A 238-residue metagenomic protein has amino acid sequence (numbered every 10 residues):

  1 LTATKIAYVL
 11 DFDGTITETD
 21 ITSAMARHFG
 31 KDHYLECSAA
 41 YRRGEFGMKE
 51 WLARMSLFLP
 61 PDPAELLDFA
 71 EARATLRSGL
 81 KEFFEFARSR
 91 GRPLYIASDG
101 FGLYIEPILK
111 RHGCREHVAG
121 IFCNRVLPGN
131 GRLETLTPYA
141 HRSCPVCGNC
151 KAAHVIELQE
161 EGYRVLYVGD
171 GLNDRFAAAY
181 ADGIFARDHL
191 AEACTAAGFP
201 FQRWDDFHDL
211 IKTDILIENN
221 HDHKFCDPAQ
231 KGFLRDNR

Functional and structural regions predicted by a protein language model:
T2-G113, V118-R125: Alpha-helical substrate-recognition element adjacent to the catalytic core
G79-E85, S89-P93, G100-R238: C-terminal cap/substrate-recognition subdomain and adjoining C-terminal extension of metal-dependent phosphatase-like
